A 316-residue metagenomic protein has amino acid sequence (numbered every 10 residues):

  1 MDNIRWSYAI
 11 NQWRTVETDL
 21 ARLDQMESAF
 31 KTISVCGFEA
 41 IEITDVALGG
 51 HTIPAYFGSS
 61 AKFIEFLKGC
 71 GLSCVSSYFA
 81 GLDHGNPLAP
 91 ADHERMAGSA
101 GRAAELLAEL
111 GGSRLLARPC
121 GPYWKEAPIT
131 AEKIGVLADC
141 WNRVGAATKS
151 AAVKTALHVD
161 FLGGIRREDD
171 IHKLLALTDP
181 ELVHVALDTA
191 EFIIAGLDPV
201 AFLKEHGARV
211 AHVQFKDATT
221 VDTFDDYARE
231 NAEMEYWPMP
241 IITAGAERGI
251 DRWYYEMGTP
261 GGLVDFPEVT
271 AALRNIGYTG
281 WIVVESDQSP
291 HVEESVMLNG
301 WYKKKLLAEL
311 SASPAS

Functional and structural regions predicted by a protein language model:
M1-G112, A131-E132, N142, P180 (+4 more regions): N-terminal pre-domain/capping segments
N3-Y8, Q12, A40-I41, A138-G258 (+1 more regions): Acidic/histidine-rich catalytic cores of soluble enzymes
R14-D24, T44-S59, D83-R95, Y123-A127 (+5 more regions): Acidic-and-aromatic substrate-binding clefts and catalytic sites of carbohydrate-active enzymes
A40, R114, H212, G280-W281: Residues at the N-termini of beta-strands
L107-P128, A151-D160, V283-V284: Active-site groove signature of glycoside hydrolases
W124-W141: Active-site cleft segment of glycoside hydrolase catalytic domains centered on the general acid/base Glu
P260-N275: A short, acidic, amphipathic alpha-helical segment used as a generic capping/interface helix at domain edges
N275, T279-E309: C-terminal/domain-terminus segments
